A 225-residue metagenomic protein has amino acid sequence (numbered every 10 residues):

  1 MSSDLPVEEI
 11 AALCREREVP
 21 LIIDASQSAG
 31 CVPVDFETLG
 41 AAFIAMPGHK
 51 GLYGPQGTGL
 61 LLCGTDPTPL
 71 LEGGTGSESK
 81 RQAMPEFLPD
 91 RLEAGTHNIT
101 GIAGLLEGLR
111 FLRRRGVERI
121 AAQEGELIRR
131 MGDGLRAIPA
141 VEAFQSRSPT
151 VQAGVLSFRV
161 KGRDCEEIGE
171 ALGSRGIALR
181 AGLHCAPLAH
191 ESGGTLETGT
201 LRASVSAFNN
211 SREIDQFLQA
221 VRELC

Functional and structural regions predicted by a protein language model:
M1-G30: Active-site phosphate-binding strand-loop segment of PLP-dependent enzymes
L39-R81: Active-site PLP attachment segment
E86-I99: A short glycine-threonine-serine/GTX helix/turn-capping micro-motif
T100-G101, L105-S148, Q152: Conserved PLP-dependent catalytic core of the aminotransferase class-I/II
G125, A140-P187, E191-G193: Conserved PLP-binding catalytic core of the aspartate aminotransferase-like
S174-A178, P187-C225: PLP-dependent enzyme catalytic core of the Aspartate aminotransferase-like
